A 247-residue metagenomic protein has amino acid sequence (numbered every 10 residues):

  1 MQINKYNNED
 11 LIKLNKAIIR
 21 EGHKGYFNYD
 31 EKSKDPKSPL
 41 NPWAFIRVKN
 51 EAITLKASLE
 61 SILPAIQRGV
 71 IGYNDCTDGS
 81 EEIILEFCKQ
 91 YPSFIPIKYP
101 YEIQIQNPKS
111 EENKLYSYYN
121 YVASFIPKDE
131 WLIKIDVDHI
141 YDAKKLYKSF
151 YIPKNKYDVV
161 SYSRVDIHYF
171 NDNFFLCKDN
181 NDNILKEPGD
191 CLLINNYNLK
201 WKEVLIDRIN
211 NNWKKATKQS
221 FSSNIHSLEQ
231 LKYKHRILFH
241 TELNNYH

Functional and structural regions predicted by a protein language model:
M1-D35, K109-N120, H139-H247: Catalytic-site signature of metal-activated, phosphate-bearing donor transferases, centered on the GT-A/GT-A-like
I18-P42, G79-W131: Active-site-proximal specificity loops/subdomain of glycosyltransferases
H23-S33, E51-I71: Short, well-formed alpha-helical segments that are part of the catalytic scaffolds of diverse glycosyltransferases
P39-E60, D75: Active-site beta-to-alpha loop of glycosyltransferases that engages the nucleotide-sugar donor
A57-S61, I83, K145-S149: A short acidic, amphipathic alpha-helical/loop segment
L63-Q67, K89, P127, K154: Short conserved AdoMet
Q67-D78, I97-Y99: Short beta-strand/loop segment that forms part of the nucleotide-sugar
K128-D142: Short beta-strand-to-loop acidic/aromatic patch adjacent to the donor-nucleotide binding site
